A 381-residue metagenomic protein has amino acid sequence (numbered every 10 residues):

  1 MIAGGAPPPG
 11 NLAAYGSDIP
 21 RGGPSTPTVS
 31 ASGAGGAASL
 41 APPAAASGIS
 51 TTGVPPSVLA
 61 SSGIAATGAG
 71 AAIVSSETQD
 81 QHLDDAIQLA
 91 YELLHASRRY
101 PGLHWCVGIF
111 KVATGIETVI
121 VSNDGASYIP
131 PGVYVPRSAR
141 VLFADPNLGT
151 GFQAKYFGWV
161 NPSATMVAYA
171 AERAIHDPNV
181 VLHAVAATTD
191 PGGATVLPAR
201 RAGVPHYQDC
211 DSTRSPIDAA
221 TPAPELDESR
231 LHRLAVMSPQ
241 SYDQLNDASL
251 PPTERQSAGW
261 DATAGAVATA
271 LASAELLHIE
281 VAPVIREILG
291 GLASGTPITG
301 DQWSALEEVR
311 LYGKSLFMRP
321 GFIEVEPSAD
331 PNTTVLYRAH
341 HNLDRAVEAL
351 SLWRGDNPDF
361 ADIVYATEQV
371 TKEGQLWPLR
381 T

Functional and structural regions predicted by a protein language model:
M1-T381: Secretion-targeting segments and adjacent low-complexity export tracts
